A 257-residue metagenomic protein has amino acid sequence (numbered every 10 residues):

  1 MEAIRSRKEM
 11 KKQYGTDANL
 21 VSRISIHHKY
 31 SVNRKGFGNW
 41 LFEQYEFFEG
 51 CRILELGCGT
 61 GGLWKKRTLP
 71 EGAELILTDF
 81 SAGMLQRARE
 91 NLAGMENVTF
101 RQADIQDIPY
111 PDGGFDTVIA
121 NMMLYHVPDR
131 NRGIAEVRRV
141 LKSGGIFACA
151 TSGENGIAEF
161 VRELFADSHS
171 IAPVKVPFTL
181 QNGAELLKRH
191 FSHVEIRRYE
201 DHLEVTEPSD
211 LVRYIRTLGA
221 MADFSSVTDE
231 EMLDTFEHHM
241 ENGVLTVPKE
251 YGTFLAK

Functional and structural regions predicted by a protein language model:
M1-E49, G62-K66, M84, N91: Conserved class I S-adenosyl-L-methionine
A3-I4, H27, N33-R34, T60 (+3 more regions): Conserved Class I S-adenosyl-L-methionine
R52, G145-I146: Short glycine-centered segments of the SAM/dcSAM-binding site in methyltransferase folds
R52-D107: Class I SAM-dependent methyltransferase SAM/SAH-binding core
Q106-T117: A short acidic, Gly/Pro-enriched loop at the edge of an enzyme's catalytic core that lines a small-molecule cofactor
D116-D129: A short SAM/SAH-binding and catalytic strip from SAM-dependent methyltransferases
N131-S143: A short glycine-rich, Lys/Arg-flanked "PGG" loop and its adjoining helix->strand segment in the class I
I146-V174: Conserved class I S-adenosyl-L-methionine
